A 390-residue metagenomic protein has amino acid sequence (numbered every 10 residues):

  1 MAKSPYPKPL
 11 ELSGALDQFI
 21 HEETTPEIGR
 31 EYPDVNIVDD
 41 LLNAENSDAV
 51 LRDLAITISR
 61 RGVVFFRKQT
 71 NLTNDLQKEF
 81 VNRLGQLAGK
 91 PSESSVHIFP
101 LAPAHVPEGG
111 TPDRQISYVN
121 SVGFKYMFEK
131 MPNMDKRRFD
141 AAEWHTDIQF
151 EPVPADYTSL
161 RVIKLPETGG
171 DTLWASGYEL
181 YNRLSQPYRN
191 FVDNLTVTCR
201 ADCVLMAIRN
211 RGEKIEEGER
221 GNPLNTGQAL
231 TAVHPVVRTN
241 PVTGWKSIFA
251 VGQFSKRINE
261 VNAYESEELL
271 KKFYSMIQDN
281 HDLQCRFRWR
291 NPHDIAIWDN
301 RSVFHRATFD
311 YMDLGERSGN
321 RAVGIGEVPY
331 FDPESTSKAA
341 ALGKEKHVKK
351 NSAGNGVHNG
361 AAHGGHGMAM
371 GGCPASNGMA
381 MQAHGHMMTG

Functional and structural regions predicted by a protein language model:
A2-R60, R67-I297, R301-H366, G371-P374 (+3 more regions): Fe(II)/2-oxoglutarate oxygenase catalytic core
